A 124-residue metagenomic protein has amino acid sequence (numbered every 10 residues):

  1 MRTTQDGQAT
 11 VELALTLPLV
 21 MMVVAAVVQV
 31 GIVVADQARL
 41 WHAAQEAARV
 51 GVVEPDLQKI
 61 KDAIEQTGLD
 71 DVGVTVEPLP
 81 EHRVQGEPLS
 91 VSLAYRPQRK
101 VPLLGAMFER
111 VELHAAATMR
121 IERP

Functional and structural regions predicted by a protein language model:
M1-I64: Alpha-helical assembly-interface signal, strongest on the long, hydrophobic N-terminal helix that forms
Q45, V52-P124: Short, conserved structural patches
